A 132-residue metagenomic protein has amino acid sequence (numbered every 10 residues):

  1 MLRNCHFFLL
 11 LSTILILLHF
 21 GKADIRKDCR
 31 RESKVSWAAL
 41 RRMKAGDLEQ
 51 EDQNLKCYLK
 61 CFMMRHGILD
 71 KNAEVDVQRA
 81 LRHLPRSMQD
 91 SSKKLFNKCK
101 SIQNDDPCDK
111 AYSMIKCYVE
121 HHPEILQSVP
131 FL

Functional and structural regions predicted by a protein language model:
R3-G21: Cleavable N-terminal signal peptides of Sec/SRP-targeted secreted and luminal proteins
K22-L40: Secreted, propeptide-processed cysteine-rich mini-domains
R26, Y58, H66, V77 (+3 more regions): Disulfide-stabilized extracellular ectodomain repeats and their linkers
M43-Q50, C99-D105: Short, recurring structural edge motifs at helix starts
E51-E74: Short N-proximal segments of mature Sec-exported proteins
V75-L84: Amphipathic regulatory helices of Ca2+-sensor modules
H83-P123: Compact alpha-helical subdomains of small soluble proteins
E124-L132: Short, low-complexity, Pro/Ser/Thr/Gly-rich segments in the mature regions of secreted, periplasmic
